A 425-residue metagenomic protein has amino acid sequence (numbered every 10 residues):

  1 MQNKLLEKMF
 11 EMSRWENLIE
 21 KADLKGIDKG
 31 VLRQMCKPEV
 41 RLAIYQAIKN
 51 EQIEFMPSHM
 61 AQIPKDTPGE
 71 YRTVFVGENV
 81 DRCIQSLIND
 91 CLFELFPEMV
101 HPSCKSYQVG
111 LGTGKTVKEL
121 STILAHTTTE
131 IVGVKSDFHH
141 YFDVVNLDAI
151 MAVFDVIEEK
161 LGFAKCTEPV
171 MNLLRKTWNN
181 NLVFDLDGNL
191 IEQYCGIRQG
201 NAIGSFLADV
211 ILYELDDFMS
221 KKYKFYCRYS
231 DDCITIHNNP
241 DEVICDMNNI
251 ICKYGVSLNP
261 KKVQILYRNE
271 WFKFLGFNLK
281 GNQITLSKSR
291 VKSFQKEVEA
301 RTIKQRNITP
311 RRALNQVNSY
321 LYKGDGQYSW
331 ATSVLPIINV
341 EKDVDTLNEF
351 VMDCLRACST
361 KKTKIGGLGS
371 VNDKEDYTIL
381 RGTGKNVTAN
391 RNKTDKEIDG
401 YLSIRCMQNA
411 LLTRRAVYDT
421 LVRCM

Functional and structural regions predicted by a protein language model:
M1-S58, P64: A structured, charge-rich N-terminal accessory region that forms the first stable segment of a protein and links
Q2, Q85, N89-N146: Active-site-proximal segment of RNA-dependent polymerases
A47-G69, M171-D187: Reverse-transcriptase-like RNA-dependent polymerase core
M56-S58, R228-D231, K261: Short Gly/Ser/Thr- and Asp/Glu-enriched loop/turn motifs at secondary-structure junctions
E70-V100, E192-S220: Conserved pre-motif C helix in the palm subdomain of viral-like polymerases
R82, S86, E192, P260 (+2 more regions): Right-hand nucleic-acid polymerase module
I123-S230, I234-I250, Y254-V256, L266-W271 (+1 more regions): Conserved polymerase palm-domain catalytic core
